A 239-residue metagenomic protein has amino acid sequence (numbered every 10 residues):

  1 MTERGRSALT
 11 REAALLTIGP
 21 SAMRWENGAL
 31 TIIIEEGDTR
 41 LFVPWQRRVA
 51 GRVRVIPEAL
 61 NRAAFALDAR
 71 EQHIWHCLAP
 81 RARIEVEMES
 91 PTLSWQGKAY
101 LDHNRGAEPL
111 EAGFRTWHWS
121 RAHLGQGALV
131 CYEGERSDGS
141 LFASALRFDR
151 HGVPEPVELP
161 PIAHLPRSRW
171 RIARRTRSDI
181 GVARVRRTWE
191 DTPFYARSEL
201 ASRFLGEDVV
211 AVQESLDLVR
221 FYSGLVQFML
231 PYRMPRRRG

Functional and structural regions predicted by a protein language model:
M1-G239: Structured soluble/peripheral alpha/beta segments that form catalytic or ligand/cofactor-binding pockets
